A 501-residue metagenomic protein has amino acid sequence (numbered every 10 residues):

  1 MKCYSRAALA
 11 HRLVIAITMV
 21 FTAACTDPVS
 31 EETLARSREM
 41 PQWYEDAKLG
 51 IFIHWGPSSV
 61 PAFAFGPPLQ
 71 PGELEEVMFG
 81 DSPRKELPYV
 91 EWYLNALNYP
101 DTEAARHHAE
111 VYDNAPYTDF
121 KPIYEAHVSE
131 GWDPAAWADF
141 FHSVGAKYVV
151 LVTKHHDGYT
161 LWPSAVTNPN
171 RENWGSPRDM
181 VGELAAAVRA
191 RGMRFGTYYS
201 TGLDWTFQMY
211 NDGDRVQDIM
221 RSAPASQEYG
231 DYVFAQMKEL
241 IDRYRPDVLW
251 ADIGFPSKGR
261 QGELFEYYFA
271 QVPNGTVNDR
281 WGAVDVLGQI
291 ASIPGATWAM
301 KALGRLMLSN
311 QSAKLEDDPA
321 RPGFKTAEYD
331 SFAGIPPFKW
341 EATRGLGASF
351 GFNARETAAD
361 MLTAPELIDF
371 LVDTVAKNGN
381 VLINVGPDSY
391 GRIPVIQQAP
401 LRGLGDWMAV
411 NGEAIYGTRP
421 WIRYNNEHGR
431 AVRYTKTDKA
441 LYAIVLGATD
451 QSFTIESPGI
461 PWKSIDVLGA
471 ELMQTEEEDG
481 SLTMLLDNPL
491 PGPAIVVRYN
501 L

Functional and structural regions predicted by a protein language model:
M1-K2, G351: Accessible peptide chain termini
K2-V14: Bacterial N-terminal signal peptides that target proteins for export
T22-A24: C-terminal motif of bacterial Sec signal peptides marking the signal peptidase cleavage site
T26-L501: Mature catalytic domains of secreted/periplasmic carbohydrate-active enzymes
